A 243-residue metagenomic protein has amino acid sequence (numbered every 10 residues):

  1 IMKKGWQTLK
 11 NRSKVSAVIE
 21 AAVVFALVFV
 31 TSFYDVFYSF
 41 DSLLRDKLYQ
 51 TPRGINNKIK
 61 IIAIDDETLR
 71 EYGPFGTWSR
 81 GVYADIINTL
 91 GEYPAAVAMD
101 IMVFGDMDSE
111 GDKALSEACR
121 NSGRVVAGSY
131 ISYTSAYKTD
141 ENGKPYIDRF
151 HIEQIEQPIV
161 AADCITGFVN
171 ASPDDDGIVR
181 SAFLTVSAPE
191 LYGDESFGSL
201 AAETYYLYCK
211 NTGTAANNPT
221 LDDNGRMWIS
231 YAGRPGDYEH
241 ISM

Functional and structural regions predicted by a protein language model:
I1-M2, M243: Short intrinsically disordered, low-complexity coil segments enriched in acidic
K3-N224, W228: Non-transmembrane functional regions of envelope-associated proteins
F183, Y205, G236-M243: Acidic, S/T/G-rich, low-cysteine, solvent-exposed domains in lumenal/extracellular/periplasmic regions of secretory
